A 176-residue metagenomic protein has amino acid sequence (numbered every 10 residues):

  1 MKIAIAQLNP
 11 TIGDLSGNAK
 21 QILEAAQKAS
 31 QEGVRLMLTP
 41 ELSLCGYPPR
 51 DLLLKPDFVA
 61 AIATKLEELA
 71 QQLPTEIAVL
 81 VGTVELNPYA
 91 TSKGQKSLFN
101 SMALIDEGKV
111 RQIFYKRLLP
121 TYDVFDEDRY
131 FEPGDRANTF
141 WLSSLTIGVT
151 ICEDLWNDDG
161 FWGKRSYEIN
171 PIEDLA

Functional and structural regions predicted by a protein language model:
M1-A176: Enzyme catalytic cores with a strong preference for nitrogen-chemistry domains
